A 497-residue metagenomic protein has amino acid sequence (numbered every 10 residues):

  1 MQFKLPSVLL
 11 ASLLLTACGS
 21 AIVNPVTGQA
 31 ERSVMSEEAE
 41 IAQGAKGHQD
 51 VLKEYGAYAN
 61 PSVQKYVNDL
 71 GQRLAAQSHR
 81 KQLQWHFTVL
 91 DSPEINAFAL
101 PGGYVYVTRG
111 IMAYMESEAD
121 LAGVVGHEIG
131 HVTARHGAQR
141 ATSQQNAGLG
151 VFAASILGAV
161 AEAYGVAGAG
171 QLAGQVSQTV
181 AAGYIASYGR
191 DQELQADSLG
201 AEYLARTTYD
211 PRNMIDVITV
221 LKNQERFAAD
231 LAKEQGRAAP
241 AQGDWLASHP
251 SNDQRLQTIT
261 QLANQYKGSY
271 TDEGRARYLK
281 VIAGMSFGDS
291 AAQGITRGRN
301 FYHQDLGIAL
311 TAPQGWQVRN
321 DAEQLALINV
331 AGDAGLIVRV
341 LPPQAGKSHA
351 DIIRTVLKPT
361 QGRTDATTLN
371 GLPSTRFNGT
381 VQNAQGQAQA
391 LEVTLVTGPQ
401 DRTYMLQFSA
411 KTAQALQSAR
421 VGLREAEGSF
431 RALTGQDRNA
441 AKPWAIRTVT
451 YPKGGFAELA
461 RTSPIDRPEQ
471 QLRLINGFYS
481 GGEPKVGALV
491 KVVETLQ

Functional and structural regions predicted by a protein language model:
Q2-N96, A182, D289-S290, G294-T296 (+1 more regions): Hydrophobic or amphipathic, alpha-helical segments that drive membrane association/targeting
V34, A42-A45, A57, K65 (+3 more regions): Extracytoplasmic and endomembrane cell-envelope/extracellular-matrix remodeling and assembly machinery
V63, L83, A141-N146, A169-A173 (+1 more regions): Acidic/histidine metal-binding catalytic segments
Y106-G123, A186-D191: Short pre-active-site segment immediately N-terminal to the catalytic Zn-binding motif
V107, G123-H131, R135, A196-D197: Active-site recognition of the HExxH zinc-binding catalytic motif
E116-D120, I129-N146, A161-Y164, Y209: Catalytic Zn2+-binding segment of zinc metalloproteases
N146-Y184: Membrane-active amphipathic alpha-helices enriched in small hydrophobic residues
E469-Q497: Extracellular LysM carbohydrate-binding repeats and other cell-envelope/extracellular binding modules
